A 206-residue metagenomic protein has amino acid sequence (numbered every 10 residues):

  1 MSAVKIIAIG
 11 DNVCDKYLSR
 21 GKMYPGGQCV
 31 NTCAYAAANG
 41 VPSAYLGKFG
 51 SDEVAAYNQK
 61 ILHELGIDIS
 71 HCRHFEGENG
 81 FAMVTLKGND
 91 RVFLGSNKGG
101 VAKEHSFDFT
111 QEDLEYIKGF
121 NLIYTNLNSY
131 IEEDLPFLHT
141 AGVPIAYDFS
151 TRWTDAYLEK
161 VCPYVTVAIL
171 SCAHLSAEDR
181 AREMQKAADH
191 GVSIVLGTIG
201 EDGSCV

Functional and structural regions predicted by a protein language model:
M1-R20: Positively charged, low-complexity intrinsically disordered leader regions
V4-I7, N121-L122, V167: Structural motif
K5, P42-A44, D68, V143-P144 (+1 more regions): Residues at the starts of beta-strands that form the adenosine-phosphate
C14-Y17, M23, V41-N121: Conserved N-terminal subdomain of the carbohydrate kinase-like
G21-M23, G99-H105, L122-T125, P144-F149 (+1 more regions): Short, flexible loop segments at the rims of nucleotide/cofactor-binding pockets, characterized by
C29-A38: Histidine-anchored nucleotide/phosphate-binding helix
E115-G119, E132-P144: Glycosyltransferases and closely related glycan-assembly transferases that use nucleotide-activated donors
H139-I145, F149-V206: Conserved phosphate/ATP/ADP-binding segment of small-molecule kinases
